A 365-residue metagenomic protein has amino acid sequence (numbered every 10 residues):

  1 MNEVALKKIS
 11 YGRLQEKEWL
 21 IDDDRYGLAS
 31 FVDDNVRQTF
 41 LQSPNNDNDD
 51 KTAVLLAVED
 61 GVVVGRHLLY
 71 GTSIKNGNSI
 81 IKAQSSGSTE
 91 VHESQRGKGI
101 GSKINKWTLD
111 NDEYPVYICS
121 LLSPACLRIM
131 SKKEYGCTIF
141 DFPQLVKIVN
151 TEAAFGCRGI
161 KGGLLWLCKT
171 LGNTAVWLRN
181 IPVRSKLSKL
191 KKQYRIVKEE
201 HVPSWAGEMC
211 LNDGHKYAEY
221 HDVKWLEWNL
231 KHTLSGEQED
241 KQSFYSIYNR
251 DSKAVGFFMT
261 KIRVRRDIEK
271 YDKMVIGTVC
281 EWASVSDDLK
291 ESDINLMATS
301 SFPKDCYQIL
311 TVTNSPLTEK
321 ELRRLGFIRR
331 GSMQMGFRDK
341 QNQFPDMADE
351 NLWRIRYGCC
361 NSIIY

Functional and structural regions predicted by a protein language model:
E3-E59, G136-M274: Amide-forming acyltransferase catalytic core, primarily the GNAT-like/NAT-type and related acyltransferase folds
P44, V54, G71-G77, I104-W107: Catalytic micro-motifs at enzyme active sites that drive phosphoryl/nucleotidyl and oxygen chemistry
E59, G71-S73, S88-E93, N249-D251 (+2 more regions): Short, flexible loop/turn elements at secondary-structure junctions
D60, V64, D110-P115, K304-D305: Short glycine/proline-enriched coil/turn segments at helix->beta-strand junctions
H67-L69, K75, P115: An N-terminal, globular interaction/scaffold subdomain
I74-S86, R96, V264-T278: A conserved beta-turn-beta hairpin within the catalytic core of GNAT-like acetyltransferases that forms part
V91, R96-D110, D288-S301: Conserved acetyl-CoA-binding loop-helix of GNAT-fold acetyltransferases
P115-W177, T233, S243, M259-Y365: Active-site/acyl-donor-binding loops of N-acyltransferases
